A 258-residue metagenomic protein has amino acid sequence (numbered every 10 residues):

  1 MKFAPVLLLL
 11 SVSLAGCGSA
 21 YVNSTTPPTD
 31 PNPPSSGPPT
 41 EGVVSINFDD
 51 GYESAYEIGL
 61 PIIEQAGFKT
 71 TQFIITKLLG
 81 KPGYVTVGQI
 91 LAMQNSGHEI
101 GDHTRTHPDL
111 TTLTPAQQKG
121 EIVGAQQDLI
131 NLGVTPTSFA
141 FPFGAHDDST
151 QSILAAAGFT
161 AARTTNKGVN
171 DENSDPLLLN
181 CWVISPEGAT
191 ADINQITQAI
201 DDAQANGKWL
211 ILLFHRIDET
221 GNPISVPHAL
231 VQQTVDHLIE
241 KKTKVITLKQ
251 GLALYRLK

Functional and structural regions predicted by a protein language model:
F3-T40: Bacterial Sec-dependent N-terminal signal peptides
P33-E57: Boundary/entry segment of secreted carbohydrate-active catalytic domains
G42-V44, E64-A161, T165-I184, K208-T220 (+1 more regions): Metal-dependent polysaccharide deacetylase catalytic core of the NodB/CE4 family, i.e., the active-site-bearing domain
D50-E53, G83-A92, P227-Q232: Aromatic- and glycine-enriched glycan-recognition loops and surfaces that form the carbohydrate-binding subsites
Y52-I58, G80-K81, E187-A189, E219-N222: Short, solvent-exposed loop/turn elements at domain surfaces
Y56, T86, Q118, I122 (+2 more regions): Aromatic/hydrophobic pocket-lining residues that form the small-molecule binding cavity in soluble enzyme cores
I62-F68, T234-H237: A short, Lys/Arg-enriched amphipathic alpha-helix followed by its capping loop at the start of a domain
L113, E187-K249: Catalytic grooves of carbohydrate-active enzymes
